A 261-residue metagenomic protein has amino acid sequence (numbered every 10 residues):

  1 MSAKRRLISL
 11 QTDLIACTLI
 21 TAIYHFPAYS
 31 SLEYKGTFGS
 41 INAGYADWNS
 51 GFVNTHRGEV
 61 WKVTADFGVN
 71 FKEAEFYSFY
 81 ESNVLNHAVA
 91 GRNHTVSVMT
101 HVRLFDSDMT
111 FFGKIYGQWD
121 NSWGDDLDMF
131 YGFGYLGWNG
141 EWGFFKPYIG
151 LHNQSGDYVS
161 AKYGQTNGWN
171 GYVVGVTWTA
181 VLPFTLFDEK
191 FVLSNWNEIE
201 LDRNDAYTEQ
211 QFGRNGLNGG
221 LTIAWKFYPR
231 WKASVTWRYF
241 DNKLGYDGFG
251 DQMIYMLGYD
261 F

Functional and structural regions predicted by a protein language model:
M1-G36: Cleavable N-terminal export/targeting peptides
Y29-N83: Short glycine/proline- and aromatic-enriched beta-strand/turn motifs that initiate or cap beta-hairpins
G39-A43, F67, S78-Y80, F111-G113 (+4 more regions): Membrane-embedded beta-strand positions of outer-membrane beta-barrel proteins
N42, H56-E59, S82-T177, Q211 (+1 more regions): Outer-membrane pore/translocation modules
Y45-N49, F71, S82-N86, I115-N121 (+5 more regions): Transmembrane beta-strands of outer-membrane beta-barrel pores
E73-S78, L104-F111, G140-F145, L182-S194 (+1 more regions): Repeated loop/turn-to-beta-strand initiation elements of outer-membrane beta-barrel proteins
H152-R230, Y239, Y259-F261: Outer-membrane beta-barrel transmembrane domain signature
F249-F261: Outer-membrane beta-barrel "beta-signal"
